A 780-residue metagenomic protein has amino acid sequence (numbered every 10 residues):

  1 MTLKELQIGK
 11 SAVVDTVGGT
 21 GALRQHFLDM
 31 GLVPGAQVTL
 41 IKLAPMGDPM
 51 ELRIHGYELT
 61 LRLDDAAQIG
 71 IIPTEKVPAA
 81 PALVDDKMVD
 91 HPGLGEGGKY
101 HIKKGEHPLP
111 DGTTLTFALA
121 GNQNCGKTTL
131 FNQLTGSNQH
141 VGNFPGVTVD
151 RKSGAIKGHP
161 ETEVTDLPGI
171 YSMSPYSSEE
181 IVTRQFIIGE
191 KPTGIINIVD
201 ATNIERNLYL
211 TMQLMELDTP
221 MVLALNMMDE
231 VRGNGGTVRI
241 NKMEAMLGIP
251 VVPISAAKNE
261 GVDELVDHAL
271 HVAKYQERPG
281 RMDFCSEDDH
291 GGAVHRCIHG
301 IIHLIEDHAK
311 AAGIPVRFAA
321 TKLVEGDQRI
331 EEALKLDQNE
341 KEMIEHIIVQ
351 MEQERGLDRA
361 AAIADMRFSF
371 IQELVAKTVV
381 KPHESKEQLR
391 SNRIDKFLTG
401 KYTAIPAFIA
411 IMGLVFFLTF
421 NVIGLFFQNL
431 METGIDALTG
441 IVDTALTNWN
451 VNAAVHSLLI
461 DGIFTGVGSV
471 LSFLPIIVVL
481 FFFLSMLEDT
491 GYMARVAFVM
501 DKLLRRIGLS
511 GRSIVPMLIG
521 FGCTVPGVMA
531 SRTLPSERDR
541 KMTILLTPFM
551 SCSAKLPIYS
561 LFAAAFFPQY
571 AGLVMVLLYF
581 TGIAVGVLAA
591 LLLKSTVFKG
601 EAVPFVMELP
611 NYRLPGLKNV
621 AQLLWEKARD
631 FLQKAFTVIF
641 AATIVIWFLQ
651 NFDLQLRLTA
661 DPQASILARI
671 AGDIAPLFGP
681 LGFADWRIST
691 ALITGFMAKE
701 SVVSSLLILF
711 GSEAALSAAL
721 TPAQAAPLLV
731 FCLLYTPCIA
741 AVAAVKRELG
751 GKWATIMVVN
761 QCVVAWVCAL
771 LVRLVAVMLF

Functional and structural regions predicted by a protein language model:
D90-S172, E190: Conserved G1/Walker A P-loop phosphate-binding module
H159, R184-V251, I558: Conserved C-terminal guanine-recognition region of P-loop GTPase G domains, centered on the G4
V231-F284: Canonical P-loop GTPase G-domain recognition
G248, Y275, M282-N452, L656-L667: Extended helical scaffolds that flank P-loop GTPase cores
A361-D365, K381, L425-I463, I507 (+2 more regions): Extended, low-charge hydrophobic alpha-helical regions
A407-L418, L480-S485, A563-A565, L578-L592 (+3 more regions): Hydrophobic core segments of alpha-helical transmembrane domains in multi-pass membrane transport and ion-translocation
T433, A437-I441, A494-T524, K599-L623 (+1 more regions): Juxtamembrane inter-helical linkers in multi-pass membrane proteins
F549, S553-V576, A740-G750, L771-F780: Transmembrane helix-loop junctions at the membrane interface of multipass transporters and ion channels
